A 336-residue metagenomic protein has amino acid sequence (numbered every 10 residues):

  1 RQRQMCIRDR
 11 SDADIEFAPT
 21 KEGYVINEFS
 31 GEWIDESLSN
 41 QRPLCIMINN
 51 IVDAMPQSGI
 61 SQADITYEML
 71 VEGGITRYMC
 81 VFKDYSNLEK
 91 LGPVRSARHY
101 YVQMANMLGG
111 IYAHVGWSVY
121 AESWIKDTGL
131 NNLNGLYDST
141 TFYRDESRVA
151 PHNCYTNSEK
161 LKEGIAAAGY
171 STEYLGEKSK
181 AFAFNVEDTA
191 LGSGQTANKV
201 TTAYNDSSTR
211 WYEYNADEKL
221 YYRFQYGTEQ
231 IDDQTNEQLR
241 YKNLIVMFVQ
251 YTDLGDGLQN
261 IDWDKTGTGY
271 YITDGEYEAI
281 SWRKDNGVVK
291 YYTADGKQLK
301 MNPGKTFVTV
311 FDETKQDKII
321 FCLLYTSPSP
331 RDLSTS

Functional and structural regions predicted by a protein language model:
Q2-R10, T66, Y325-P330: Conserved small/polar residues in nucleotide/adenosyl-binding loops
S11-A63, Y67, E72-L324: A surface/extracellular/periplasmic glyco- and lipid-processing/surface-interacting theme
L333: Extended, polar beta-sheet/loop recognition surfaces of beta-rich domains that mediate binding to diverse ligands
